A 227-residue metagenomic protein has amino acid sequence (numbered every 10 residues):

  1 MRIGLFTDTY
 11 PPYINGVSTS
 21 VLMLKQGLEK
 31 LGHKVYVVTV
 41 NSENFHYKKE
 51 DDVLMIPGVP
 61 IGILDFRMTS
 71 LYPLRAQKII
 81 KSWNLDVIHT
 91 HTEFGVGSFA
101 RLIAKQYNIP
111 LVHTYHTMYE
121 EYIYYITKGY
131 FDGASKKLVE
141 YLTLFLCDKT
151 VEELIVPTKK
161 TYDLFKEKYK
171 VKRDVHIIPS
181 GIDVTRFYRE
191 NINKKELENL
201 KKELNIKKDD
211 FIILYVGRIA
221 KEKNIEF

Functional and structural regions predicted by a protein language model:
M1-P57, I80-W83: N-terminal subdomain of nucleotide-sugar transferases
I3, V87, A104-Y125, K136 (+2 more regions): Active-site proximal beta-strand in glycosyltransferases
N41, K160, G181: Carbohydrate-associated surface elements
G62-V87, G95-L102, Q106, Y141-L142: An amphipathic, basic-hydrophobic alpha-helix
Q106, A134-L154: Membrane-proximal helix-turn-helix segments that form the acceptor-binding/catalytic region of lipid-linked
T114-L142, T185-E190: Acceptor-binding helix/loop patch of EC 2.4 sugar-transfer enzymes, predominantly nucleotide-sugar-dependent
I182-N199: Acidic anion/phosphate-binding donor-loop and adjacent secondary structure in glycosyltransferase catalytic cores
N199-K201, K207-K223: Conserved donor-binding/catalytic core segment of Leloir-type glycosyltransferases
